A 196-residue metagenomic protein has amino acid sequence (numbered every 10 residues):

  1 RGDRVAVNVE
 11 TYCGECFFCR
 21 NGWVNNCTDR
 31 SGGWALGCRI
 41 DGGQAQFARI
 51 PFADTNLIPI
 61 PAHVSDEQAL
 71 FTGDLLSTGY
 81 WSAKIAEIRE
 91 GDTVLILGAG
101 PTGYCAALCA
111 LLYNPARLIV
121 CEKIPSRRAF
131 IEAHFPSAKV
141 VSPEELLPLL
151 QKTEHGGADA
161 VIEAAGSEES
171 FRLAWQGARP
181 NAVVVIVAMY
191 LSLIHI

Functional and structural regions predicted by a protein language model:
R1-N56: Glycine-rich phosphate/adenylate-binding loop and adjacent beta-alpha elements of nucleotide- or dinucleotide-binding
G2, P59-E144: Mid-domain Rossmann-like dinucleotide-binding core that forms the NAD(H)/NADP(H) cofactor-binding site
P125-S126, E168, L191: Helix N-cap at the beta1-alpha1 junction of Rossmann-like dinucleotide-binding domains, i.e., the first residues
E145-H155: Short amphipathic alpha-helix with an adjacent loop that forms part of the alpha/beta core around
A178-R179: Helix-to-beta-strand junctions that scaffold the AdoMet/dcAdoMet cofactor pocket in Class I SAM-dependent enzymes
A182: Glycine-centered, small-residue-biased loops immediately flanking beta-strands in adenine/cofactor-binding cores
V187-A188: Acidic carboxylate diad motif detector
I194-I196: Conserved small/polar residues in nucleotide/adenosyl-binding loops
